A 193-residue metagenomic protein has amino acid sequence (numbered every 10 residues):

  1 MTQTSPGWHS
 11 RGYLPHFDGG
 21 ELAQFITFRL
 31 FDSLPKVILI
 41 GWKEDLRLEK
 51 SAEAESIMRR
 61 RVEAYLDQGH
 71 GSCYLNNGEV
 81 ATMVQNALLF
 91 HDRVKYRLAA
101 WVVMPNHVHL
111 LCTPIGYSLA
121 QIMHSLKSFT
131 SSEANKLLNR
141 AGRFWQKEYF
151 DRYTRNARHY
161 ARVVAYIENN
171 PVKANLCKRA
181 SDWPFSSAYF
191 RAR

Functional and structural regions predicted by a protein language model:
M1-R193: Short catalytic/metal-binding and nucleic-acid-binding patches
